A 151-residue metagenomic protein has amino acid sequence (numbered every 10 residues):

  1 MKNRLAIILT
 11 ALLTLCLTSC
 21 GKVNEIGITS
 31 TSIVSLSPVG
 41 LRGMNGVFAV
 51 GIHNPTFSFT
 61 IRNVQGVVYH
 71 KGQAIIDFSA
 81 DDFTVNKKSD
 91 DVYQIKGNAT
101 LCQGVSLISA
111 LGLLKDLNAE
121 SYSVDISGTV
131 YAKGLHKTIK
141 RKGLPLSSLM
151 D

Functional and structural regions predicted by a protein language model:
M1-T18: Sec-dependent bacterial lipoprotein signal peptides
L17-L36: Bacterial Sec signal peptide processing site at the extreme N-terminus
I26, V39-F78, A132: Post-signal-peptide N-terminal segment of Sec-exported extracytoplasmic proteins
S30-L36, A49, F78-D82, I108-L113: Short structured motifs
M44-G46, D91, V124: Hydrophobic core residues within well-ordered beta-strands of beta-rich domains
N63-Q65, G72, D82, G97-L101 (+1 more regions): A mature extracytoplasmic/lumenal domain signature
I76-S106: Intrinsically disordered, low-complexity Pro/Gly/Ser/Thr-rich segments with frequent PxxP/GP/PP motifs and embedded
C102-M150: Terminal connector regions
